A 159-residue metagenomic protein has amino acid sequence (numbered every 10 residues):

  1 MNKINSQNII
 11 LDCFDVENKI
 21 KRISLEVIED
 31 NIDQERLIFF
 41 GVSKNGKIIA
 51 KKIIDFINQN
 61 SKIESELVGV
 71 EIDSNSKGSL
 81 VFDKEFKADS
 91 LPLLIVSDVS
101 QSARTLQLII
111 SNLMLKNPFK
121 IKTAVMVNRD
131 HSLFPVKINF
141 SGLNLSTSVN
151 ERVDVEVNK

Functional and structural regions predicted by a protein language model:
M1-Q34: Active-site-facing substrate-recognition patch
I20, K51-L93, R104-L108, L133-K137: Short, glycine/charge-rich flexible loops or terminal/linker lids adjacent to PRPP-binding catalytic cores
L25, E29, K51, D55 (+3 more regions): Short, well-ordered alpha-helices that flank and scaffold nucleotide-derived cofactor binding pockets
I32-S43: Short glycine-rich phosphate-binding loop at a beta-alpha junction
F39, G69, I95, T123-V125: Structural beta-sheet core signal
V42, I72, M126-N128: Cofactor-binding loop segments of dinucleotide-utilizing enzymes, especially the Rossmann-like FAD- and NAD(P)+-binding
P92-K120: Internal catalytic or translocation cores that form aromatic/hydrophobic pockets or channels for amphipathic metabolites
S111-K159: PRPP-dependent phosphoribosyltransferase catalytic core
